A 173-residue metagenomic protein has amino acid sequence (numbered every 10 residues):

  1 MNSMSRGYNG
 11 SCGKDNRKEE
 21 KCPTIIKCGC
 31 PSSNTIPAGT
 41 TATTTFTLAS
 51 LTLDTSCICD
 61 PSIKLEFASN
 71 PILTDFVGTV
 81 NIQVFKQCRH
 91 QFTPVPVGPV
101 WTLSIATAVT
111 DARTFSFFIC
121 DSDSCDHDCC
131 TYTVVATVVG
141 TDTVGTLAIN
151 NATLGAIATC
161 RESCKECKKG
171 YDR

Functional and structural regions predicted by a protein language model:
N2-R173: Extracellular jelly-roll beta-sandwich "head" domains, especially the C-terminal globular C1q domain
